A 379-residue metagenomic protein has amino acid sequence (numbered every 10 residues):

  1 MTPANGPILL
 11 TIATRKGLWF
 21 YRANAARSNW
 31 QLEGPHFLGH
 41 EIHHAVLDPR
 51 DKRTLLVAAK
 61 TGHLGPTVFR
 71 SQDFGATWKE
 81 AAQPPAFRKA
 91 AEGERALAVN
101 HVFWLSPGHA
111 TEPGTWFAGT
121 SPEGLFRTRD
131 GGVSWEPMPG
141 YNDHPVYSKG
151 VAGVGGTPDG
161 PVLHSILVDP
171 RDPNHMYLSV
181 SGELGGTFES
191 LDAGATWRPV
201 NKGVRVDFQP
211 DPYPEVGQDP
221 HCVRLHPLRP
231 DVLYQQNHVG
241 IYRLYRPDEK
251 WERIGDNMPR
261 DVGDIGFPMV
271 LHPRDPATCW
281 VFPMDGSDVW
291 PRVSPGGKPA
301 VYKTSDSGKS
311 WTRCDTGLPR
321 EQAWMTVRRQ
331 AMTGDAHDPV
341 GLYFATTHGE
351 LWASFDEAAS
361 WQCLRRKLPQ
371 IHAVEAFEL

Functional and structural regions predicted by a protein language model:
M1-L379: Extracellular glycan-interacting surfaces
